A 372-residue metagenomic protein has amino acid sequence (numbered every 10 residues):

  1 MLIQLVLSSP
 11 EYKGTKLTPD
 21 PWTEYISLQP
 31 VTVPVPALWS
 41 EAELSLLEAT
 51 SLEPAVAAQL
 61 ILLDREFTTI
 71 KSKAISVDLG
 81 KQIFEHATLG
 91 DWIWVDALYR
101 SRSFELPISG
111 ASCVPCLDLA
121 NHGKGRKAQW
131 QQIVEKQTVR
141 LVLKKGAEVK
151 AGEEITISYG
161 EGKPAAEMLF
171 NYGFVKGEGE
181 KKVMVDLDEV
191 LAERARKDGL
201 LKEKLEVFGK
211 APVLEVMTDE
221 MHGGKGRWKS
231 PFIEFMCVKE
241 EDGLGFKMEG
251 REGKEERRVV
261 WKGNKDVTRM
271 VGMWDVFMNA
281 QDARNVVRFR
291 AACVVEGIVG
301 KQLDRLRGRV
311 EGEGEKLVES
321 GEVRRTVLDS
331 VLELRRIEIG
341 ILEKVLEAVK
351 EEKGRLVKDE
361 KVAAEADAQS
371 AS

Functional and structural regions predicted by a protein language model:
M1, P10-E11, A165-S372: Charged low-complexity "KEKE/polyampholyte" interaction tracts
Q4, Y12-I133: Catalytic cores of histone-lysine modification enzymes
S112-C113, E148, R324, V331: Active-site-proximal structural scaffolding
Q131-L141: Short, structured beta-strand/loop micro-motifs enriched in basic residues and often containing a Trp
V142, E148-K150, L334: Residue-level "contact hotspot" at macromolecular interaction interfaces
K144-E148, I233-M236: Short, surface-exposed secondary-structure edge patches
A147, I157-A165: Short, charged beta-turn/beta-strand-edge "cap" motif at the junction between a beta-strand and an adjacent loop
